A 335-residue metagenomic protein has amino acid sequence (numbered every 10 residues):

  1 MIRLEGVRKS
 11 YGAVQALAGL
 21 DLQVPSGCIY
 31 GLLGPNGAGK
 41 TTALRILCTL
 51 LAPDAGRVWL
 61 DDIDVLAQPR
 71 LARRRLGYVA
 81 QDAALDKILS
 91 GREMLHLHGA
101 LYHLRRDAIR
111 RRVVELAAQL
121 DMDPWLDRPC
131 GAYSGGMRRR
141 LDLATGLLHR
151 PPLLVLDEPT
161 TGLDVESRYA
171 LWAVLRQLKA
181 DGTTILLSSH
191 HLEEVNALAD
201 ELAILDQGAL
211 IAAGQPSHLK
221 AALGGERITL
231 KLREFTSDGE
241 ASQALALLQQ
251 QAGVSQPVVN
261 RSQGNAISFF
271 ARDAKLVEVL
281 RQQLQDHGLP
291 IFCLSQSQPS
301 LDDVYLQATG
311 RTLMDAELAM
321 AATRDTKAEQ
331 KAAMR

Functional and structural regions predicted by a protein language model:
I2-L4, K9-Q207, I211-A212: ABC transporter nucleotide-binding domains
A16, E194, S237-E240, L276 (+1 more regions): Short phosphate-engaging motifs
I63-L66, L210, F235, A271-A274 (+1 more regions): Short, surface-exposed acidic/glycine-rich loop or hinge patches that mediate macromolecular interfaces
G77, H103, D142, A221-G224 (+3 more regions): A generic structural signal for secondary-structure junctions that act as hinges or helix/strand caps at the edges
W172-A271: ABC transporter nucleotide-binding domain
R272-R335: C-terminal coupling/interaction segments
